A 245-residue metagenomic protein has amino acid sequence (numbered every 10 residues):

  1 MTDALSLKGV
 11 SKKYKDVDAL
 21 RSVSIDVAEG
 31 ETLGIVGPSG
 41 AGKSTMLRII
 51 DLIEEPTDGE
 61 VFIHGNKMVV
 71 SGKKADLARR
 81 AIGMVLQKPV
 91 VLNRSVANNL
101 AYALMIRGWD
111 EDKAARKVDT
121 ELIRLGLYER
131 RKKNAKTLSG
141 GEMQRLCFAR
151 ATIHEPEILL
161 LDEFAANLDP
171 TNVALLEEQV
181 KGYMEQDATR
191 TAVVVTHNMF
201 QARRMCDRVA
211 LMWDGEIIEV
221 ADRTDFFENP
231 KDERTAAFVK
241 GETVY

Functional and structural regions predicted by a protein language model:
V36-P38: The feature captures the beta-strand-to-loop junction immediately N-terminal to the Walker
D51: Helix-to-loop junction immediately C-terminal to a conserved catalytic motif
M68-G83, F226-P230: ABC ATPase NBD coupling module
M105, D112-R130: Conserved ABC ATPase "signature" region
N134-L138, E142: Conserved ABC ATPase signature
L159-D162: Catalytic Walker B motif of ABC-type/P-loop ATPase nucleotide-binding domains
